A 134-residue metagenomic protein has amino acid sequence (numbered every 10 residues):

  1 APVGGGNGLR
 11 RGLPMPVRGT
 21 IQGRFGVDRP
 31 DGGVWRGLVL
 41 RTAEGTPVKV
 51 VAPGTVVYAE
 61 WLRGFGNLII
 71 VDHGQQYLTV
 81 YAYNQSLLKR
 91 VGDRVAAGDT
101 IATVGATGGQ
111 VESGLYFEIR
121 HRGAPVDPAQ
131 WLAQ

Functional and structural regions predicted by a protein language model:
A1-G66, I70-D72, T79-A82, P125-Q134: Extracytoplasmic/periplasmic cell wall- or extracellular glycan-interacting regions that localize and scaffold envelope
T42, T46, K89-R90, R120: Residues at the start of alpha-helices and the adjacent loop-to-helix junctions
A59, G74-R94, G98: Short histidine-centered loop motifs in beta-beta connectors
I69, V91-Q134: Conserved, short, structured surface segments that act as functional micro-motifs
